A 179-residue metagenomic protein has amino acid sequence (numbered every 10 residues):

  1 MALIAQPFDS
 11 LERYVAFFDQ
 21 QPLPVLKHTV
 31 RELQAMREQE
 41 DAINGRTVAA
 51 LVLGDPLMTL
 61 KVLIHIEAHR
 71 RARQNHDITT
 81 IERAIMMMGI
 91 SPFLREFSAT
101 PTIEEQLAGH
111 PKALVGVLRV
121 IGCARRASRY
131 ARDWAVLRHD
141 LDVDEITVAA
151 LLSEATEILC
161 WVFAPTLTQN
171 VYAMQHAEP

Functional and structural regions predicted by a protein language model:
M1-P179: Conserved alpha-helical "signature site" that marks functionally important helical segments or helix/loop junctions
